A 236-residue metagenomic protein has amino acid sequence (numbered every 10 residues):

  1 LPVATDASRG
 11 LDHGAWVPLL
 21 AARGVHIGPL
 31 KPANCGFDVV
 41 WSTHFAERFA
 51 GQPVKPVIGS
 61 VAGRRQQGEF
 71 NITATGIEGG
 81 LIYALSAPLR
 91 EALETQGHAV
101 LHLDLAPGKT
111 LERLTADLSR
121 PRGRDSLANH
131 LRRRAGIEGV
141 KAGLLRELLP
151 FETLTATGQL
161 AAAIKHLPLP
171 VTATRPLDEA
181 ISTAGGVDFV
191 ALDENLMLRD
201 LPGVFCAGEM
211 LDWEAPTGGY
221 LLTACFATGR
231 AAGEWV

Functional and structural regions predicted by a protein language model:
L1-R9, L20-A21, F70-T75, V204-C206 (+1 more regions): Short hydrophobic core segments
L1-T43: Glycine-rich loop(s) and the adjacent beta-strand/alpha-helix scaffold that form part
V3, I58-V204, P216-G218: Residue-level recognition of phosphate/Mg2+-coordinating polar/acidic sites in nucleotide-handling active sites
D6-A7, G36, E78, S182 (+1 more regions): Glycine-rich phosphate/pyrophosphate-binding beta-alpha loops
G10-L11, L198, G208, E214-A215 (+2 more regions): Conserved mid-sequence domains
W16-G24, T223-V236: An active-site-proximal "capping" alpha-helix that borders the catalytic cofactor pocket
D38-E69: Acidic, Ser/Thr/Pro-rich intrinsically disordered regulatory segments
